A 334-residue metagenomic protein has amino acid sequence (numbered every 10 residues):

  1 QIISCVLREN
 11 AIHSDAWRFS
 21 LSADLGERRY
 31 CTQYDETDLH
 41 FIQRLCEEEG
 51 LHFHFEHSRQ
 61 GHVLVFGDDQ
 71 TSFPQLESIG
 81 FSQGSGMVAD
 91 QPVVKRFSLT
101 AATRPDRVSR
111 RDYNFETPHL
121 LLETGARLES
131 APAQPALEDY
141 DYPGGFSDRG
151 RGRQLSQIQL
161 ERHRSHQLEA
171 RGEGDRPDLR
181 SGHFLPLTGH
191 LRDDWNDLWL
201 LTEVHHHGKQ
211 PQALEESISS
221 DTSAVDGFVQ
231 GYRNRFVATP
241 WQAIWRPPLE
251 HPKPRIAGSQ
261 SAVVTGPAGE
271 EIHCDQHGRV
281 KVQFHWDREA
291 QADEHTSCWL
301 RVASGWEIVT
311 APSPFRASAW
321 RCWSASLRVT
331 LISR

Functional and structural regions predicted by a protein language model:
Q1-R334: Amphipathic alpha-helical and helix-coil boundary elements used as assembly and membrane-proximal scaffolds
